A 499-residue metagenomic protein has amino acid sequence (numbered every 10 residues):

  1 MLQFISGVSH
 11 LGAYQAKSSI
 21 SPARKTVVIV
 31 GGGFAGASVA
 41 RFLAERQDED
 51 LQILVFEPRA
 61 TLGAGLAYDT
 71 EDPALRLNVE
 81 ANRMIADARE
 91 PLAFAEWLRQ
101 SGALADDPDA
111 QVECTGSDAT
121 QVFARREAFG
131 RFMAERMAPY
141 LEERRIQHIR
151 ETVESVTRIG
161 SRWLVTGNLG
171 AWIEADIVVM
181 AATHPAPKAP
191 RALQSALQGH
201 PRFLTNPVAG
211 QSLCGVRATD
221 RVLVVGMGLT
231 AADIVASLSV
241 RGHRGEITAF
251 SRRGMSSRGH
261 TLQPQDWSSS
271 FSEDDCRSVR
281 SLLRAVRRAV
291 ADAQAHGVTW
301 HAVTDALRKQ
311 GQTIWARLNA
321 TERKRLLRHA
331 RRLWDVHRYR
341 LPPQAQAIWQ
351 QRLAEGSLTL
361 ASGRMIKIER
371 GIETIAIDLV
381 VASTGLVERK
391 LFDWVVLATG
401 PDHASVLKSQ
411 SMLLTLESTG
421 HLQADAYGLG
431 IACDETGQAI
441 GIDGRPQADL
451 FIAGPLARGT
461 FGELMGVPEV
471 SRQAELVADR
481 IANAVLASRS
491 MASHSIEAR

Functional and structural regions predicted by a protein language model:
L2-L66, V112-R280, R284-R489, H494 (+1 more regions): Flavin (primarily FAD) cofactor-binding/catalytic cores of flavoenzymes
E71-A95, W267-V279: N-terminal glycine-rich dinucleotide-binding loop that anchors FAD/FMN and/or NAD(P) in oxidoreductases
R89-S117: A conserved beta-strand/loop capping segment in the N-terminal third of enzymes that catalyze redox or closely related
